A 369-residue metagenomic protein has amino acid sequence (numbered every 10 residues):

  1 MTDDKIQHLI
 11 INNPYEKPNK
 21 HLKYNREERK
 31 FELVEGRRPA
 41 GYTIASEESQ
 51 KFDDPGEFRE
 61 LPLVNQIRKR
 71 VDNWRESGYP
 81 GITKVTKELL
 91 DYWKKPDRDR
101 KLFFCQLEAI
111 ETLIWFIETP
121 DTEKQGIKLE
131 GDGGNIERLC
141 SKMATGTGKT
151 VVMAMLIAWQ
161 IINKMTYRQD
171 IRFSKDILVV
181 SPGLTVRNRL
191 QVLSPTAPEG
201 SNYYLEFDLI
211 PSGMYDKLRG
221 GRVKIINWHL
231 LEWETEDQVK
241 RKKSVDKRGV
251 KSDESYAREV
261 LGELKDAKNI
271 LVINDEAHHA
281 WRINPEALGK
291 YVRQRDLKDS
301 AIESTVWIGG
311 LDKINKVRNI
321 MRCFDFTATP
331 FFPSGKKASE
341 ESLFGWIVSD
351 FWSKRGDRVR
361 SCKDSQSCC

Functional and structural regions predicted by a protein language model:
M1-C369: RecA-like P-loop NTPase motor core of helicase/translocase proteins
